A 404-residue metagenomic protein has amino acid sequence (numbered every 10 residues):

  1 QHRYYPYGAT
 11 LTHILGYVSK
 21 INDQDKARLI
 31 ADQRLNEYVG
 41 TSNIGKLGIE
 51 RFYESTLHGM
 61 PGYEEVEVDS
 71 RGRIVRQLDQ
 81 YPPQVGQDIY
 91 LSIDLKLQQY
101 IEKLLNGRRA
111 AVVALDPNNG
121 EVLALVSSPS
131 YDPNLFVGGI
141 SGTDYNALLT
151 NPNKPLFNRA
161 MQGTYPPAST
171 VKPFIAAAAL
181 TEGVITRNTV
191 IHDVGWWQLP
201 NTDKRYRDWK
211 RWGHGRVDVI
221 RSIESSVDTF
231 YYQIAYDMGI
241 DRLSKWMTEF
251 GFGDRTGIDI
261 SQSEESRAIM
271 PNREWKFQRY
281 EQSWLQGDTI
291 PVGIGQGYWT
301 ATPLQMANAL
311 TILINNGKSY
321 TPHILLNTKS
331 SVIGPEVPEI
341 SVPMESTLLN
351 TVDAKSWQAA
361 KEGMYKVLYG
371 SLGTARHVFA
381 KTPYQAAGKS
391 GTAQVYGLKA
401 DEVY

Functional and structural regions predicted by a protein language model:
Q1-A111, V126-R159, T164, P335-E345: Extracytoplasmic/periplasmic proteins that interact with beta-lactams or build/remodel peptidoglycan
V68-L78, N118-S169, F174-Y404: Beta-lactam-recognizing serine transpeptidase/beta-lactamase-like catalytic domain environment
V112-P117: Short hydrophobic alpha-helical segments used for membrane anchoring or interfacial signaling
